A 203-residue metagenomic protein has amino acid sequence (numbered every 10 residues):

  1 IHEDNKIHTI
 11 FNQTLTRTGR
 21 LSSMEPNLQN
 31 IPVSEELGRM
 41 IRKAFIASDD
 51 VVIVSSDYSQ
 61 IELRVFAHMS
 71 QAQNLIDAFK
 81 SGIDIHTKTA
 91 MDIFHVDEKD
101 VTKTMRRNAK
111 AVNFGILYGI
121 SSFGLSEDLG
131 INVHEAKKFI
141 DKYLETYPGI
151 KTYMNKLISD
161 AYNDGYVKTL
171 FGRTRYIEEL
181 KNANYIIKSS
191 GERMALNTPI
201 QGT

Functional and structural regions predicted by a protein language model:
I1-K88, D92-R107, F123: Catalytic nucleotidyl-transfer cores of nucleotide-processing enzymes
H8, T14-T16, F94-T203: Conserved catalytic core of nucleic-acid polymerases
